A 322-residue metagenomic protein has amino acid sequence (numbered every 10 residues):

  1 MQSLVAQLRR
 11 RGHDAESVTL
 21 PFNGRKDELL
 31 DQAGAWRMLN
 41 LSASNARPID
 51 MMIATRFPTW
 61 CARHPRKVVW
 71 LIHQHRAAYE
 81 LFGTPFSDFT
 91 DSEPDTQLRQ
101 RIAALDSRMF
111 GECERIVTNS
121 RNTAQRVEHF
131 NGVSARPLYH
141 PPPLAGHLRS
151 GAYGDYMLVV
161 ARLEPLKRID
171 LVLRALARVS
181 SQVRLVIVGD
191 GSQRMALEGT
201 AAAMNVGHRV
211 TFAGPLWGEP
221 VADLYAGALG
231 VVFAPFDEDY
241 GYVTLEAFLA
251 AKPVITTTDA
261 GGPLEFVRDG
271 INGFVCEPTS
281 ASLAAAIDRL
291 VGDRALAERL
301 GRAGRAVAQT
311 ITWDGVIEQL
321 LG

Functional and structural regions predicted by a protein language model:
S87-D88, S92-I116, A124-Q125: Membrane-proximal helix-turn-helix segments that form the acceptor-binding/catalytic region of lipid-linked
L148-K167, L173-S180, V186: Conserved donor-binding/catalytic core segment of Leloir-type glycosyltransferases
E198-L216: Nucleotide-activated donor-binding/catalytic signature segment of Leloir-type glycosyltransferases, i.e., the conserved
P215-L216, D223-A228: Short alpha-helical donor nucleotide-sugar binding micro-motif in glycosyltransferases
F236: Aromatic "clamp/platform" in nucleotide-sugar-dependent glycosyltransferases that forms part of the donor/acceptor
P253-T257: Short hydrophobic beta-strand element within catalytic cores of glycosyltransferases and related nucleotide-activated
D269-G270, F274-S280, R289-R294: Conserved acidic donor-binding segment of nucleotide-sugar-dependent glycosyltransferases
R289, L296-T310: A short, well-ordered alpha-helix in the C-terminal region of glycosyltransferases
